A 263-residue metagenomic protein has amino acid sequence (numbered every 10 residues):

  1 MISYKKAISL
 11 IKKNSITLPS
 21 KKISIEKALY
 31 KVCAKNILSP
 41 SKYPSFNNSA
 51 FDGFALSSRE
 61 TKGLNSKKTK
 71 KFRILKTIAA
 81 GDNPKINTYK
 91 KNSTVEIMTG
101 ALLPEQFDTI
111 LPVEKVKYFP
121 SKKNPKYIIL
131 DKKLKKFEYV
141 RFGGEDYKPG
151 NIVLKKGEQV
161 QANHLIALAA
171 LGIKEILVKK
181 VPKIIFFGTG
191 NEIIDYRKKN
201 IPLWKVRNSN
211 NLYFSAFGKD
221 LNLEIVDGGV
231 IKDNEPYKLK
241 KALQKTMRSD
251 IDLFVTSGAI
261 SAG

Functional and structural regions predicted by a protein language model:
M1, L18, V140, W204-N208 (+2 more regions): Hydrophobic alpha-helical scaffolding
M1-I8, K21, I25, N47 (+6 more regions): Generic structural signal for well-ordered, non-membrane alpha-helical segments in soluble metabolic enzymes
M1-K68, D108, K123: Short, low-complexity N-terminal leaders and the immediately following helix N-cap/first helix
M1-N14, I201, F214-G218, L253: N-terminal intrinsically disordered, low-complexity, charge/repeat-rich segments that act as generic
I8-K12, L29, L75, V113 (+2 more regions): A generic alpha-helix structural signal
I25-L29, I184, N234-E235: A glycine-rich phosphate-binding loop feature that marks nucleotide/adenosyl-phosphate handling sites
A55-D227: Short, glycine/charged-enriched hinge/interface segments at domain edges or termini
N191, N211-G263: Short glycine/threonine-rich loop/turn motifs
